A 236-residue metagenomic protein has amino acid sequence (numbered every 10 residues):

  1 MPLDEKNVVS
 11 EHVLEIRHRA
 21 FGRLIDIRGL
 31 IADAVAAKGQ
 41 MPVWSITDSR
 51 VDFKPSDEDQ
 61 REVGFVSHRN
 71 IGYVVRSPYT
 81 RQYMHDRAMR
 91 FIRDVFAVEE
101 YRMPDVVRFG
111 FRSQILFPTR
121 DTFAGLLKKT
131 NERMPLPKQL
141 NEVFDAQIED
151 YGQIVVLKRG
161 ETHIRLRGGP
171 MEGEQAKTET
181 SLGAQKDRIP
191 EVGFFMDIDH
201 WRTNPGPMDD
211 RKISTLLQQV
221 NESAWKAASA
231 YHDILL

Functional and structural regions predicted by a protein language model:
M1-R76: N-terminal low-complexity, intrinsically disordered segments
N7-E15, E62-P78, M103-Q114, P190-T203: Glycine-rich, often proline-containing surface loops adjacent to acidic residues and nearby aromatics that form
F21-I27, Q82-M84, F123-A124, N204-T215: Short, conserved charged micro-motifs
I31, M84-D94, I213-A227: Well-ordered, non-membrane alpha-helical segments in soluble/globular domains
M41-D52, A97-P118, K138-R159, S223-L236: Short glycine-rich, low-complexity/disordered patches
V66-E142: Internal, hydrophobic cores of structured domains that mediate oligomerization or house catalytic pockets within large
F109-D197: Aromatic/basic-lined ligand-recognition segments that form π-stacking hydrophobic pockets flanked by Lys/Arg to engage
K186-L236: Long, compositionally biased interface segments
